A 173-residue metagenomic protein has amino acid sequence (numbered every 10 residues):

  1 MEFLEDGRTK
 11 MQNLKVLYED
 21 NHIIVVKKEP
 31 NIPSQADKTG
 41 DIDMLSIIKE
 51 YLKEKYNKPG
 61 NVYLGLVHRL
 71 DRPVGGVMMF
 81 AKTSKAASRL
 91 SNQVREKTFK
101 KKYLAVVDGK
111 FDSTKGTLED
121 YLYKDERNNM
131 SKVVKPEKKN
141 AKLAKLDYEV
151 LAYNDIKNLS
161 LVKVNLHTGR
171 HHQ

Functional and structural regions predicted by a protein language model:
M1-Q173: RNA pseudouridine synthases
